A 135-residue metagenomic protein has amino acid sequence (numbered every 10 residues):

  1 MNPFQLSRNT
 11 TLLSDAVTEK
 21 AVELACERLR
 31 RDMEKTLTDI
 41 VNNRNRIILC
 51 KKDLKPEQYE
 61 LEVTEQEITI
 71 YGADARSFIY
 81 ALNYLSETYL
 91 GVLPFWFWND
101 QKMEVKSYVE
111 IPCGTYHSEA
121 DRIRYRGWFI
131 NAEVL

Functional and structural regions predicted by a protein language model:
P3-F4, T38-D39, Y59-V63: Short, exposed beta-strand/loop patches in secreted or surface proteins that constitute
P3-T18: Acidic/histidine-rich, surface-exposed loop or edge segments in extracytoplasmic proteins
S7-N9, R44, Y125: A general structural motif
V17, A25-R28, D32, L54-L135: Feature activates predominantly on carbohydrate-active enzymes
V22: Phosphate/oxyanion-binding active-site loops and adjacent basic polyanion-contact surfaces
E34-K52: Short acidic low-complexity segments
